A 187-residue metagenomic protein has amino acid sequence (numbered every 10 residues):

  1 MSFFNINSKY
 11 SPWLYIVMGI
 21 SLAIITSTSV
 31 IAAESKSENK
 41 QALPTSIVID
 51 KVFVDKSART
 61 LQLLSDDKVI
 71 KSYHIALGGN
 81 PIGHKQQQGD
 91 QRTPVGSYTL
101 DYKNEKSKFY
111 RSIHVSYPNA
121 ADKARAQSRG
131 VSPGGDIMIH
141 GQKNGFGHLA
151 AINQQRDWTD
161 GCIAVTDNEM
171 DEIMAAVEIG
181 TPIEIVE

Functional and structural regions predicted by a protein language model:
S2-V17: N-terminal Sec-pathway targeting helices
I16-I25: Bacterial N-terminal signal peptides
V30-S35: Boundary at the C-terminal end of the N-terminal hydrophobic targeting segment
S37-K51, K56, L77-D101, A120-R125 (+1 more regions): N-terminal post-signal-peptidase region of extra-cytosolic proteins
I47, Y102-E187: Exported/periplasmic cell-wall-interacting domains
K68-N80: Short Gly/aromatic-enriched secondary-structure transition segments
